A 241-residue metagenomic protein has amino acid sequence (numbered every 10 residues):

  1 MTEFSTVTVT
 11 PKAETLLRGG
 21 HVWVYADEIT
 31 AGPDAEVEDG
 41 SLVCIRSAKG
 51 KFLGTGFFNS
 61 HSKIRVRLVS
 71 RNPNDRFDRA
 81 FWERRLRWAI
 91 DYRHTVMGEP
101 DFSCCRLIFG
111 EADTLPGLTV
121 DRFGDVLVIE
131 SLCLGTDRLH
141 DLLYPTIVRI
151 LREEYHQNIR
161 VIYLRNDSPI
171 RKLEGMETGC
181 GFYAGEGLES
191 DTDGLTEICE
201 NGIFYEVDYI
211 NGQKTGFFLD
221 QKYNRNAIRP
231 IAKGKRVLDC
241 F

Functional and structural regions predicted by a protein language model:
M1-G124: Non-catalytic accessory regions of SAM-dependent methyltransferases
S62, G135-T136, Q213-K214: Short, surface-exposed beta-strand-loop junctions and turns on beta-sheet-rich folds
I108-D121, H140-F217, N226: Non-catalytic substrate-recognition/targeting regions of SAM-dependent transferases
G124-D137: A short interface-forming secondary-structure element
D125, Y205, N224, F241: Conserved hydrophobic/aromatic pocket- or pore-lining residues that grip, position, or stack substrates in active sites
A232-F241: Conserved class I S-adenosyl-L-methionine
